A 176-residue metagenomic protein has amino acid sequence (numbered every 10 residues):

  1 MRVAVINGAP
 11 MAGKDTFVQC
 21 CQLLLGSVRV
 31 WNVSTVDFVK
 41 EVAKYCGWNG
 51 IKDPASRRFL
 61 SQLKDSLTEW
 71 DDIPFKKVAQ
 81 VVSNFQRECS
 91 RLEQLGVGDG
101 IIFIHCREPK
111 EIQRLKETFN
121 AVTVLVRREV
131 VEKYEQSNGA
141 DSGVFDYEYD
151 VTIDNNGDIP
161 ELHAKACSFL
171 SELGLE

Functional and structural regions predicted by a protein language model:
M1-A4, V30, G100: Extreme N-terminal starter segment of soluble prokaryotic enzymes
G8-A9: P-loop (Walker A) phosphate-binding loop of NTP-binding proteins
K14: Conserved lysine of the Walker
F17: Hydrophobic positions on the alpha1 helix immediately C-terminal to the Walker A/P-loop
L23-N32: Post-Walker A helix-loop "phosphate-sensing" segment adjacent to the P-loop in P-loop NTPases
S34-G100: ATP-dependent small-molecule kinase phosphotransfer cores that center on conserved nucleotide phosphate-binding segments
V82-G139: ATP-dependent NMP and nucleoside kinases share a basic, alpha-helical "lid"
K116-T118, V122-E176: Small-molecule kinase domains that catalyze NTP-dependent phosphoryl transfer to phosphate-bearing small molecules
